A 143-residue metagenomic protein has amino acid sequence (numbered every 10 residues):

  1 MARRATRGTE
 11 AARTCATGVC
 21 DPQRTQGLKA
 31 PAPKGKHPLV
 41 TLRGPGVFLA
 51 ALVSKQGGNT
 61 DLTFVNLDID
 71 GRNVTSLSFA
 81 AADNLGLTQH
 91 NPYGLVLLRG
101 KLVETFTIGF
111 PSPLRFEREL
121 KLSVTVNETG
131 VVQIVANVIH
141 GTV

Functional and structural regions predicted by a protein language model:
M1-V143: Beta-strand-centric surfaces of beta-sandwich/beta-rich domains
